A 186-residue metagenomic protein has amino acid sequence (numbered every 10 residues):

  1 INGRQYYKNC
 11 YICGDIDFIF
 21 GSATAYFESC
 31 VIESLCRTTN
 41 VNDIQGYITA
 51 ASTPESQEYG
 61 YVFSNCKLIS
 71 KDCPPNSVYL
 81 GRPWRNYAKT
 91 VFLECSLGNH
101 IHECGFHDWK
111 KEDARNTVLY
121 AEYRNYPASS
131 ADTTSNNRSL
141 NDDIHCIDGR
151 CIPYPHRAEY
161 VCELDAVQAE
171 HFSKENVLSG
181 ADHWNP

Functional and structural regions predicted by a protein language model:
I1-P186: Sequence-level preference for short, compositionally simple segments enriched in small aliphatic or small polar residues
